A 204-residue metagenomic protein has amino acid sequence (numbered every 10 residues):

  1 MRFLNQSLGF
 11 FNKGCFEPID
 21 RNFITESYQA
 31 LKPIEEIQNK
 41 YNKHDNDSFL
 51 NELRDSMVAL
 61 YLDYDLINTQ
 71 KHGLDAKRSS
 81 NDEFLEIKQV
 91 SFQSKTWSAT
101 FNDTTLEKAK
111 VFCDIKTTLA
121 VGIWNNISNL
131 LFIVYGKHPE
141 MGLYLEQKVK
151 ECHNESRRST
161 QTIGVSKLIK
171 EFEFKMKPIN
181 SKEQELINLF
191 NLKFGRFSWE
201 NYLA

Functional and structural regions predicted by a protein language model:
M1-F84, K88-A204: Nucleic-acid endonuclease domains
